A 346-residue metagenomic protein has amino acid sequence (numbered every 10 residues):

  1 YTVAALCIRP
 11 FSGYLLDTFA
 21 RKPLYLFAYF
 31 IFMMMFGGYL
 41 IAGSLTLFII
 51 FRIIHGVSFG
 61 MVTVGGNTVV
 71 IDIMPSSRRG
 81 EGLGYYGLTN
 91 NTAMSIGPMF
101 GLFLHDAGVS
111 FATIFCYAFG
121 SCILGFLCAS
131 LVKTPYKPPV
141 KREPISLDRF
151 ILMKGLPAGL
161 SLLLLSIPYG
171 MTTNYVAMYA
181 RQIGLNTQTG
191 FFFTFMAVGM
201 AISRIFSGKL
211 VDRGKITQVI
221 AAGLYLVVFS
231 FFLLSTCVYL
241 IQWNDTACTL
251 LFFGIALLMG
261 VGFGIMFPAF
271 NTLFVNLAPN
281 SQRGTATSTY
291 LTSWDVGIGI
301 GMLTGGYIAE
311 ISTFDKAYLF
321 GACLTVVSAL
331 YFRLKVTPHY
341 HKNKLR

Functional and structural regions predicted by a protein language model:
T2-P10, M94-S95, A197-A201, I205 (+1 more regions): Residue-level signature of mid-helix packing/kink "hotspots" within the transmembrane helices of 12-pass Major
C7-G43: Conserved MFS/SLC helix-loop-helix module at the cytosolic interface between two early adjacent transmembrane helices
A20, I41-L47, K215, C237-V238: Helix-breaking motifs and short loop linkers at transmembrane-helix boundaries and internal kinks in secondary membrane
P23-G37, Q218-L233: Structural signature of the two symmetry-related core transmembrane helices
T46-I54, L250-L258: Paired small-residue
F51-T89: Cytoplasmic helix-loop-helix junction between adjacent transmembrane helices in 12-TM secondary transporters
Y85-S130: Helix-loop-helix hairpin linking two adjacent transmembrane segments in secondary transporters
F119-P138, Y331-V336: C-terminal membrane-cytosol helix-exit motif in multi-pass small-molecule transporters
